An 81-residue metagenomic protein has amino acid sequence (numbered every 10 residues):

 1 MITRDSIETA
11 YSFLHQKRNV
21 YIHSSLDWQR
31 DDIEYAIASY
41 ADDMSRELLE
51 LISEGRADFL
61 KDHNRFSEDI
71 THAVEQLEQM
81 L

Functional and structural regions predicted by a protein language model:
M1-T3, D31, Q79-L81: Intrinsic low-complexity, intrinsically disordered segments enriched in polar/basic residues
M1-W28: Short terminal alpha-helical segments
S6-T9, F13, D32, A36-S39 (+3 more regions): Charged, amphipathic alpha-helical oligomerization/scaffolding segments
K17, G55-L81: Amphipathic alpha-helical binding modules
L26-N64: Acidic, low-complexity, intrinsically disordered interaction modules
